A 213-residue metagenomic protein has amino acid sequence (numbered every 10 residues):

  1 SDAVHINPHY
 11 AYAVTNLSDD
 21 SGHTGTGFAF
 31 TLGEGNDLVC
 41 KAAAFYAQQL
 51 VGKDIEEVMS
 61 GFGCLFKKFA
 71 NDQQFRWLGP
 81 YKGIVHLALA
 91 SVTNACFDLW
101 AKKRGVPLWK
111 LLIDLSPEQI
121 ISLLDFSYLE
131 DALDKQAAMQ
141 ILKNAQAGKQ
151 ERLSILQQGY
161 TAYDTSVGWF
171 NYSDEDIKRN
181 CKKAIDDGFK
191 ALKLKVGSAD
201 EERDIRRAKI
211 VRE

Functional and structural regions predicted by a protein language model:
S1-E213: N-terminal capping/lid subdomain adjacent to the active-site entrance of alpha/beta enzymes
